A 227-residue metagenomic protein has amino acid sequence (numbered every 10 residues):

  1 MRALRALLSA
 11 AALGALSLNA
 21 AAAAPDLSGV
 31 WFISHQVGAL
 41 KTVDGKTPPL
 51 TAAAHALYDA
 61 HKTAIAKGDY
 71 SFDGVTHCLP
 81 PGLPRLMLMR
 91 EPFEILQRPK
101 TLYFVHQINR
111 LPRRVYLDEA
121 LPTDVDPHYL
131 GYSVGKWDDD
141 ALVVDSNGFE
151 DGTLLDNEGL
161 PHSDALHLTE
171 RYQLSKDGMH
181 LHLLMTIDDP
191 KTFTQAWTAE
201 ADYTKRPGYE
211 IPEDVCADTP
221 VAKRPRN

Functional and structural regions predicted by a protein language model:
M1-R5: Positively charged n-region of N-terminal signal peptides that target proteins for export
A6-L8, G29-V30: Short helix-onset patch at the extreme N-terminus, typifying the N->h transition of secretory signal peptides
L7-N19: Bacterial N-terminal signal peptides
A20-N227: Hydrophobic small-molecule pocket/channel-lining residues, especially in calycin-type beta-barrels
